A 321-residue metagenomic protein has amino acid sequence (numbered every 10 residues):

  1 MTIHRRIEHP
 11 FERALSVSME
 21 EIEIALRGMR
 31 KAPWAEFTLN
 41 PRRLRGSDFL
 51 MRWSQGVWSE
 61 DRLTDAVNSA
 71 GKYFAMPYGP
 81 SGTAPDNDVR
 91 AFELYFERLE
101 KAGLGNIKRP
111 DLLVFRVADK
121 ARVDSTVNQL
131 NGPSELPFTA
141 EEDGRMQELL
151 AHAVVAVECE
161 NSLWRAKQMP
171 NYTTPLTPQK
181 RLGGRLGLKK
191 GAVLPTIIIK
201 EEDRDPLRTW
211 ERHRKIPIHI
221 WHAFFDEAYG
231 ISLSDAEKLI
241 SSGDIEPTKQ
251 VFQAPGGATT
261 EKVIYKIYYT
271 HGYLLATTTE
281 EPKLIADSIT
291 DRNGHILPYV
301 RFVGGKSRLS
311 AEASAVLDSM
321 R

Functional and structural regions predicted by a protein language model:
M1-E36, E141-R145, M169-L194, R204-R321: Non-catalytic C-terminal interaction segments of nucleic acid-processing enzymes
M1-K108: Interdomain/boundary linker segments immediately adjacent to catalytic/signaling cores
R52, A192, T196-I199: Residue-level preference for long, well-ordered alpha-helices that form the structural scaffold of enzyme catalytic
Q55-S59, I198-D203: Soluble or luminal CAZymes and related metallo-dependent hydrolases
V67, P110-P137, E142-V193: Conserved catalytic cores of phosphodiester-cleaving nucleases, focusing on short active-site segments
A75-Y78, A156-E158, I218-A223: A structural signal for short, well-ordered beta-strand segments and their strand-loop junctions that often border
G82-A84, S162-W164, F225-A228: Short, solvent-exposed loop/turn segments at secondary-structure junctions
G103-N106, M146-L150, E211: Short, charge-rich binding segments
